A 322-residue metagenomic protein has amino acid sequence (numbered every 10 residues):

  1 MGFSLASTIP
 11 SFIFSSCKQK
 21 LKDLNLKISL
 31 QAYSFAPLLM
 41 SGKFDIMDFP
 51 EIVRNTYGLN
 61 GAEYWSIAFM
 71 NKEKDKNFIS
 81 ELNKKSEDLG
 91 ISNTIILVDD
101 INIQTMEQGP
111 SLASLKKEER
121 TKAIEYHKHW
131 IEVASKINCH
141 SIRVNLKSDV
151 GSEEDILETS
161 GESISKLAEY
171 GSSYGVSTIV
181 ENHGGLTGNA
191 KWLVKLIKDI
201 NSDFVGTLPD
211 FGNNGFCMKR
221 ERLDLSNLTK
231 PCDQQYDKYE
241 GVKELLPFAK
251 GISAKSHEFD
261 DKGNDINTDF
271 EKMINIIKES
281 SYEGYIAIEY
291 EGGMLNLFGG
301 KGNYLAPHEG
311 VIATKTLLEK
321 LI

Functional and structural regions predicted by a protein language model:
S4-F12, K20, E51, K85-P209 (+1 more regions): Active-site acidic/histidine proton-transfer and metal-coordination neighborhood in alpha/beta enzyme cores
S11-Y33, L38-S41: C-terminal segment of N-terminal export signals and the immediately downstream linker at the start of the mature
L26-Y33, N60-Y64, N93-V98, I142-V144 (+4 more regions): Hydrophobic faces of well-ordered beta-strands that scaffold small-molecule active sites in alpha/beta enzyme cores
L30, V53, S86, A123 (+7 more regions): Conserved, mostly hydrophobic/aromatic
Y33-F35, W65-F69, V98-I101, K147-D149 (+5 more regions): Active-site beta-loop-alpha junctions enriched in small/polar residues
D45-W65, I137-N138: Catalytic domains of carbohydrate-active enzymes, especially glycoside hydrolases
G61-A62, G161-N275: Acidic/histidine-rich catalytic cores of soluble enzymes
G61-K84, L146-S152: Glycine-rich, proline-tolerant flexible connector loops at the mouths of alpha/beta enzymes
